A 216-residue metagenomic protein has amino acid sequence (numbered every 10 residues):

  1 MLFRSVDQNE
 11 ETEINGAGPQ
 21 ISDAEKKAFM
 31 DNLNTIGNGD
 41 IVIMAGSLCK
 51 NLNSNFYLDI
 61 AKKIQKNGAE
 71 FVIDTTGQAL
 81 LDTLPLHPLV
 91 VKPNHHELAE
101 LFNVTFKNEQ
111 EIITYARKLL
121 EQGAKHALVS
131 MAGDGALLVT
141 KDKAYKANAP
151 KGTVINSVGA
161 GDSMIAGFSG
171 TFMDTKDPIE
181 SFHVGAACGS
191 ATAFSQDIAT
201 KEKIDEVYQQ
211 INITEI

Functional and structural regions predicted by a protein language model:
M1-D40, E206-I216: Conserved N-terminal subdomain of the carbohydrate kinase-like
M1-F3, V42, L80, L119 (+1 more regions): Generic structural signal for conserved hydrophobic packing positions in ordered secondary structure
N9-E10, A17-P19, S47-K50, E97 (+1 more regions): Short glycine-rich anion-binding loops that position phosphate/pyrophosphate groups of nucleotides and phosphorylated
E13-N15, G39-G46, D74, K92-E97: Short beta-strands and strand-loop turn motifs
Q20-S22, L48-L52, A79-L81, A136 (+1 more regions): Short, small-residue-enriched loops and turns at beta-alpha junctions that line or gate enzyme active sites
I21-I64, E70: Hydrophobic alpha-helical segments and helix pairs
L58-D142: Conserved phosphate/ATP/ADP-binding segment of small-molecule kinases
K63, Q110-I216: Conserved phosphate-binding/catalytic region of the ribokinase-like
